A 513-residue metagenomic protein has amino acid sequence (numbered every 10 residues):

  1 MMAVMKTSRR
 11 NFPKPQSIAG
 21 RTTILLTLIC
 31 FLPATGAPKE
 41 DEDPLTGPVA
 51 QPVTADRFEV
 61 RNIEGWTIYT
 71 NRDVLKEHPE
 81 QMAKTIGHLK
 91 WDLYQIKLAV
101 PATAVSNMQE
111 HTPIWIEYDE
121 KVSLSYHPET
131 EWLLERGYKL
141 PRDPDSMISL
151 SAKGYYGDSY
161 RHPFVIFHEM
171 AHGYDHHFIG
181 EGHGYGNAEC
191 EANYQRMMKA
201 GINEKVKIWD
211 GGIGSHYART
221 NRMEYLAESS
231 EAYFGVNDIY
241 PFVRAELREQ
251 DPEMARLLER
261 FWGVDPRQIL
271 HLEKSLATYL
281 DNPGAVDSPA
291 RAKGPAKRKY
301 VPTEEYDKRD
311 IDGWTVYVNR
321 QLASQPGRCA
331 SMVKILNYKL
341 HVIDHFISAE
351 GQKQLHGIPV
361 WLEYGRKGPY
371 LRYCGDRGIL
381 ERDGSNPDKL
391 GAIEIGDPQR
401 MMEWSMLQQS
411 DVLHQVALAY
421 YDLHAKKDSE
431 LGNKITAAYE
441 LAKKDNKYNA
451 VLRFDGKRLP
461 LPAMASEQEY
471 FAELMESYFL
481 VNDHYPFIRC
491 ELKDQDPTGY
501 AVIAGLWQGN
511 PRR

Functional and structural regions predicted by a protein language model:
M1-I18: N-terminal secretory signal peptides that target proteins for export/translocation
R21-P33: Bacterial N-terminal signal peptides
A34-P38: Boundary at the C-terminal end of the N-terminal hydrophobic targeting segment
P48-V49, F58, E228-V301, Y306 (+1 more regions): Pan-zinc metallopeptidase signature
V60-A83, K308-A330: Acidic/histidine-rich, surface-exposed loop or edge segments in extracytoplasmic proteins
N71, H78-K199, A255, N319 (+3 more regions): Acidic/His-rich structured neighborhood in mature extracellular/periplasmic domains
K90, Y160, F164, H168 (+7 more regions): A structural signal for well-ordered alpha-helical segments within the folded catalytic domains of diverse enzymes
H177-G235, D422-D483: Post-HExxH zinc-binding segment in Zn-dependent metallohydrolases
